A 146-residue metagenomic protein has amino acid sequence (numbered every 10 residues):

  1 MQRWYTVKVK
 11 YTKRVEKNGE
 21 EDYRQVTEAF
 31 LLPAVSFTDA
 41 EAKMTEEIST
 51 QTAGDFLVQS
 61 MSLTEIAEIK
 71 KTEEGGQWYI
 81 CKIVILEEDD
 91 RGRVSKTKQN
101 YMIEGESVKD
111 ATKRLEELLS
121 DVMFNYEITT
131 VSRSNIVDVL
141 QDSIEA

Functional and structural regions predicted by a protein language model:
M1, R24, E73-G75: Solvent-exposed loop and beta-edge segments used for protein-protein assembly and interaction
Q2-K8: Disulfide-stabilized extracellular beta-strand modules
K8-R14, K82-L86: Generic short beta-strand segments
K13-P33, T50, G92-Y101, D121-I128: A cross-kingdom feature marking solvent-exposed beta-strand/loop segments within repeated, beta-rich binding/scaffold
P33-T64: Short, well-structured hydrophobic secondary-structure segments
F56-M123: Short, solvent-exposed interaction modules
V122-A146: Glycine-rich, aromatic-bearing surface loops/beta-hairpins
